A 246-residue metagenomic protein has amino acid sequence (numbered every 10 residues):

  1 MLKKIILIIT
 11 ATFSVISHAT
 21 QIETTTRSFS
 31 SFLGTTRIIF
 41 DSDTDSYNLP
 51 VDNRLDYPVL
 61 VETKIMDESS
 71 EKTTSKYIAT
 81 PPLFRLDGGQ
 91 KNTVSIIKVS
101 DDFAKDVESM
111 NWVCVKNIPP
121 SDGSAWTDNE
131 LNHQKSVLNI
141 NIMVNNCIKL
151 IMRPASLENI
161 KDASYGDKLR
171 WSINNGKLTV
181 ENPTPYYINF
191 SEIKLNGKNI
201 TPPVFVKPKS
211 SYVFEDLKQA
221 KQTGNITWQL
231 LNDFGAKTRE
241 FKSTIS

Functional and structural regions predicted by a protein language model:
L2-I9: Sec-dependent signal peptide recognition, specifically the positively charged N-region followed immediately by
T10-A19: Hydrophobic h-region of N-terminal signal peptides that target proteins for export in Gram-negative bacteria
T20-P50, N159-R170: Beta-sheet-dominated interaction scaffolds and their linkers
S42-N48, D106-N111, N174: Short, solvent-exposed loop/turn segments enriched in Ser/Thr/Gly
N48-D52, K177-P183: Short edge beta-strand/loop segments characteristic of extracellular beta-sandwich folds
R54-K72, P183-I200: Short acidic, flexible loop segments centered on an aromatic residue
T73-F103, K198-T223: Intrinsically disordered, low-complexity Pro/Gly/Ser/Thr-rich segments with frequent PxxP/GP/PP motifs and embedded
D101-E158, T223-S246: Terminal connector regions
